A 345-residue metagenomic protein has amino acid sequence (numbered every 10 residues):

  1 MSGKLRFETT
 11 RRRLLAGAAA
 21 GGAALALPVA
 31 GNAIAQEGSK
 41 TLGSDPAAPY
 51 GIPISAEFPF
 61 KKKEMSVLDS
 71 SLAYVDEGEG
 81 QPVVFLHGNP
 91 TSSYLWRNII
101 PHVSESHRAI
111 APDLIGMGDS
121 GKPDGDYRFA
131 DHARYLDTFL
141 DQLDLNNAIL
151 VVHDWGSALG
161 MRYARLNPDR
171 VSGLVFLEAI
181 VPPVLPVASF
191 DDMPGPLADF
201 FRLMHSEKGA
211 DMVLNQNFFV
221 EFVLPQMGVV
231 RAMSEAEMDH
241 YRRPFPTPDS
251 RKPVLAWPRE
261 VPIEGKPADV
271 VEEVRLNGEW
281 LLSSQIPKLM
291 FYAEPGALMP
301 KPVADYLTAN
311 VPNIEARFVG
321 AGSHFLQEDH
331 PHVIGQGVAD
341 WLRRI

Functional and structural regions predicted by a protein language model:
M1-T9, L27: N-terminal secretory signal peptides
R11-G21: N-terminal export leaders
A33-A35: Boundary at the C-terminal end of the N-terminal hydrophobic targeting segment
G38-K63, V67-L72, E79-P82, I110 (+4 more regions): Flexible "cap/lid" subdomain of the alpha/beta-hydrolase fold that forms the substrate-access gate
D76-D119: Conserved HGGG/HGGXW glycine-rich cap/lid loop of the alpha/beta-hydrolase fold
Y94, N98, R162, K301-P302 (+1 more regions): Generic recognition of short, well-ordered alpha-helical segments
G337-I345: C-terminal alpha-helix
